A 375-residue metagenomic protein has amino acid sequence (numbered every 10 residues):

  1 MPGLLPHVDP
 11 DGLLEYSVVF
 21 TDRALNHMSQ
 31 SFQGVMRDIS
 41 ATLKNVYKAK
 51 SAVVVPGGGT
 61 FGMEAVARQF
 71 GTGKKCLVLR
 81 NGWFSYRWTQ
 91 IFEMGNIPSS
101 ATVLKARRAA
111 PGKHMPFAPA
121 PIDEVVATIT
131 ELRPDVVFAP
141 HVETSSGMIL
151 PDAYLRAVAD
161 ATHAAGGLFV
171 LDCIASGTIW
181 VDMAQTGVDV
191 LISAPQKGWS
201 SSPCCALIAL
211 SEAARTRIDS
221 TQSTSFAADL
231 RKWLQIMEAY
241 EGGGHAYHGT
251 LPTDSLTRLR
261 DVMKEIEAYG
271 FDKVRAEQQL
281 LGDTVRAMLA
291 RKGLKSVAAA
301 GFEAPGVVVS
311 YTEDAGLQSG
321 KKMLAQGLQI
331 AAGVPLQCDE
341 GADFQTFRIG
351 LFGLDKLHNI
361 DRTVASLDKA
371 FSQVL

Functional and structural regions predicted by a protein language model:
S17-G62, I91: Conserved N-terminal alpha-helix of the aminotransferase class I/II PLP-enzyme fold
K50-L77, N81-T89: Conserved beta-loop-alpha segment that forms the PLP phosphate-binding cup at the N-terminus of a helix
K75-V78, L251-K321: Internal helical hairpin/lid segments
P111-C173, G177: Active-site phosphate-binding strand-loop segment of PLP-dependent enzymes
A184-Q196: Conserved active-site segment immediately N-terminal to the catalytic lysine that forms the internal aldimine
Q196-A287, D355: Active-site C-terminal subdomain of aminotransferase-like
A290-L351, D355-R362: Conserved C-terminal alpha-helix-loop-beta "cap" of PLP-dependent enzymes that closes/shapes the active-site mouth
